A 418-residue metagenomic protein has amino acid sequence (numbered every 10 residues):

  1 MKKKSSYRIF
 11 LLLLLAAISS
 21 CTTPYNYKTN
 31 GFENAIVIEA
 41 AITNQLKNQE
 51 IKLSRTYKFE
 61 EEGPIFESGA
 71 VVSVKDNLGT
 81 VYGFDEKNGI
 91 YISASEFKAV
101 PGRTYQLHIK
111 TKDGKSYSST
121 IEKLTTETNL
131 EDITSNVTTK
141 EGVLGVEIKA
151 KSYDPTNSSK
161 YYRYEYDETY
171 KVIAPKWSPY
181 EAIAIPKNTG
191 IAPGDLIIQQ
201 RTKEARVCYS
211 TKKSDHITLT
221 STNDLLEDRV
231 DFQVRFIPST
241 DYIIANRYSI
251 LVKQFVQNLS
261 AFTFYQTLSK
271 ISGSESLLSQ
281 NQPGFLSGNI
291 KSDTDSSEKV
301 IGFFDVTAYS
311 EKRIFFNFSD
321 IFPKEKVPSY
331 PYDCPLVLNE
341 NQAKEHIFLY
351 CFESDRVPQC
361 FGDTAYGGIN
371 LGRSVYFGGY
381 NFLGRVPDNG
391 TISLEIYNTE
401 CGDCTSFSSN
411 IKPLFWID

Functional and structural regions predicted by a protein language model:
K2-F10: Bacterial N-terminal signal peptides that target proteins for export
L13: Feature 3881 marks metal-assisted phosphotransfer/nuclease machinery and their flanking interaction elements
A17-S20: C-terminal motif of bacterial Sec signal peptides marking the signal peptidase cleavage site
T22-D418: A sequence/structural signal for flexible, mid-protein segments enriched in small/helix-disrupting residues
